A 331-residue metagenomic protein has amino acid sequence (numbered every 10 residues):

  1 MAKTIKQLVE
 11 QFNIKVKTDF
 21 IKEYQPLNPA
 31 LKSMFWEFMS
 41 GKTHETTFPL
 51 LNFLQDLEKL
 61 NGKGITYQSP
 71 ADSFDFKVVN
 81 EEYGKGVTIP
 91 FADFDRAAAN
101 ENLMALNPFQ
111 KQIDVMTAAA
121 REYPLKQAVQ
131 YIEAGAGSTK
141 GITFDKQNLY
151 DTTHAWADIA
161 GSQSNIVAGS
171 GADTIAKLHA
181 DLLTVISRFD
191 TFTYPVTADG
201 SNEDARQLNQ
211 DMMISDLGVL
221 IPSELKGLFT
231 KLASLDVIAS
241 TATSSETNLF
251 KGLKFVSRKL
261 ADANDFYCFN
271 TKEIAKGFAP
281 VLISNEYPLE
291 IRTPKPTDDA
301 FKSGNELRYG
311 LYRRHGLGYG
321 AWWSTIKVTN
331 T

Functional and structural regions predicted by a protein language model:
M1-P29: N-terminal alpha-helical "arm" segments
A2-E10, T153-T184, R188-Y194, A198-G200 (+2 more regions): Sequence/fold signature of self-assembling virion shell proteins
Q25-G84: Assembly/oligomerization interface modules of large self-assembling protein complexes
A71-K77, A128, D204-Q207: Catalytic micro-motifs at enzyme active sites that drive phosphoryl/nucleotidyl and oxygen chemistry
F74-E101: Short acidic, glycine/tyrosine-flanked loop/strand segments centered on an H-E-D-like triad
G84, I214-D216, E306: Extracellular structured ligand-interaction cores
N100-K111, A118-T191: Alpha-helical scaffold segments that mediate packing/assembly in large oligomeric complexes
A205-L217: Short gly/pro-enriched beta-turn/loop segments at secondary-structure junctions
